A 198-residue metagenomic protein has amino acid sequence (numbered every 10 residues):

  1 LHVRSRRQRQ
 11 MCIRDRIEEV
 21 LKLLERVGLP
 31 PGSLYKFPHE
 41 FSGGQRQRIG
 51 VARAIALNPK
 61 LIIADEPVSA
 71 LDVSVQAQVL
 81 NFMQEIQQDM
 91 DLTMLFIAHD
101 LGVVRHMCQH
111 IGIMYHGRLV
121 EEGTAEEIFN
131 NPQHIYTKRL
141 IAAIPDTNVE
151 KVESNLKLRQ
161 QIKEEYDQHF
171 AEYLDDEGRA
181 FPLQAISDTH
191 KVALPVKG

Functional and structural regions predicted by a protein language model:
L1-R9, I13: Single conserved hydrophobic/aromatic residue that forms the stacking wall/gate of nucleotide- or nucleobase-binding
D15-G32, I141: Conserved ABC ATPase "signature" region
P31, A125-G198: Charged, flexible cofactor/metal-binding loops and thiol motifs
F37-F41, Q45: Conserved ABC ATPase signature
A56-K60: A short, proline-enriched helix->beta-strand linker immediately N-terminal to the Walker B motif in ABC-type P-loop
V104-H106: A short, surface-exposed alpha-helical micro-motif characterized by mixed small hydrophobic and charged/polar residues
L119-G123: ABC ATPase "signature
